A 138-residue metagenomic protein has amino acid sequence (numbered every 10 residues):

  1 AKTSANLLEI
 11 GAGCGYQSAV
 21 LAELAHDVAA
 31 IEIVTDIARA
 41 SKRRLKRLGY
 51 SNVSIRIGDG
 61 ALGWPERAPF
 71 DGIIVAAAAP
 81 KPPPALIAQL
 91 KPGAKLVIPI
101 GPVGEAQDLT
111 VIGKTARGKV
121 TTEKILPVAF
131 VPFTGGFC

Functional and structural regions predicted by a protein language model:
A1-K119: Conserved nucleotide-cofactor-binding alpha/beta core module
D108-C138: Core SAM-dependent methyltransferase catalytic element
